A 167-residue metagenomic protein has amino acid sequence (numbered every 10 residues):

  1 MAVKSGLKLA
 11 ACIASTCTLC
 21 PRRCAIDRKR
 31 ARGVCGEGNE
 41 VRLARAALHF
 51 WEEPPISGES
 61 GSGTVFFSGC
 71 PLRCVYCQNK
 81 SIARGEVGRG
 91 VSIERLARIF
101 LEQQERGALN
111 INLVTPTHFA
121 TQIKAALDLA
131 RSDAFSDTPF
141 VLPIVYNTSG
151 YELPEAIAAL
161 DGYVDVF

Functional and structural regions predicted by a protein language model:
M1-L7, P55-E59: Short Cys/His-rich Zn2+-coordinating modules
V3, A11-S15, R98, F135: Intrinsic disorder/low-complexity segments
V3-K8, P21, F119: Proteins with a high burden of low-complexity, intrinsically disordered sequence enriched in S/T/G/P/A and R, requiring
C12-A46: Cysteine-cluster motifs in flexible loop/terminal segments that predominantly coordinate metals
I13-D27, T64-V75, D165: Cysteine-centered iron-sulfur cluster-binding motifs in ferredoxin-type domains/subunits of redox enzymes
C35-G162: Conserved Radical SAM active-site core
